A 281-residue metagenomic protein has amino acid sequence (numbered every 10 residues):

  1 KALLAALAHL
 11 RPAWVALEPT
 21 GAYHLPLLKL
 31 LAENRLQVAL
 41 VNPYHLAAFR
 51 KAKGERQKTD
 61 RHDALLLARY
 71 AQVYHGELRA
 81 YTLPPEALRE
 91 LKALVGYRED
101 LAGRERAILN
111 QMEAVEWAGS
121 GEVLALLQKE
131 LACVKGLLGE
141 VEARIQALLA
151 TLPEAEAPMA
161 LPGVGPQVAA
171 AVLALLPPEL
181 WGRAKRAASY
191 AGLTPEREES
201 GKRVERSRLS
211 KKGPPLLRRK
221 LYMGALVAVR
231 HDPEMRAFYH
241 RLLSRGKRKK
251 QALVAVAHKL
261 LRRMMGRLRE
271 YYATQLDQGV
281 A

Functional and structural regions predicted by a protein language model:
K1-A2, M159-A160, P166, A170-R245 (+2 more regions): Phosphate-backbone recognition surface of nucleic-acid-processing proteins
K1-W14: Short, basic/hydrophobic alpha-helical segments
P12-Y23: Short glycine-rich phosphate-binding loop at a beta-alpha junction
H24, A64-L65, L91, R218 (+1 more regions): A general structural signal for well-ordered alpha-helical segments in protein cores
K29-A157, A171: Long, charge-rich intrinsically disordered scaffolds of nucleic-acid metabolism proteins
Y74-R79, P177-W181, A228-M235, L261-L276: Short helix-capping/linker segments at secondary-structure and domain boundaries
S244-A281: Basic, amphipathic alpha-helical segments enriched in Lys/Arg and hydrophobic/aromatic residues
